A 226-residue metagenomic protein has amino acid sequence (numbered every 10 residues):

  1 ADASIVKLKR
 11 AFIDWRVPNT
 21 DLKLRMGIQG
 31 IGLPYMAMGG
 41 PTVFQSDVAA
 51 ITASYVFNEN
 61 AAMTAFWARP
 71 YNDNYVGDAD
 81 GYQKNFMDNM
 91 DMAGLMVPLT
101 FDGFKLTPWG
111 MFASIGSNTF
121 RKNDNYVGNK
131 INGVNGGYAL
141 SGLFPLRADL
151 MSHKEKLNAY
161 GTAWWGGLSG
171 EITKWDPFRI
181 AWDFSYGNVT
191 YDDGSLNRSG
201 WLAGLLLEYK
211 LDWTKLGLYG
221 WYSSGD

Functional and structural regions predicted by a protein language model:
A1-G39: A generic N-terminal leader/anchor concept
N19-L22, Y35-G225: Signature for the C-terminal beta-barrel architecture of outer-membrane proteins
